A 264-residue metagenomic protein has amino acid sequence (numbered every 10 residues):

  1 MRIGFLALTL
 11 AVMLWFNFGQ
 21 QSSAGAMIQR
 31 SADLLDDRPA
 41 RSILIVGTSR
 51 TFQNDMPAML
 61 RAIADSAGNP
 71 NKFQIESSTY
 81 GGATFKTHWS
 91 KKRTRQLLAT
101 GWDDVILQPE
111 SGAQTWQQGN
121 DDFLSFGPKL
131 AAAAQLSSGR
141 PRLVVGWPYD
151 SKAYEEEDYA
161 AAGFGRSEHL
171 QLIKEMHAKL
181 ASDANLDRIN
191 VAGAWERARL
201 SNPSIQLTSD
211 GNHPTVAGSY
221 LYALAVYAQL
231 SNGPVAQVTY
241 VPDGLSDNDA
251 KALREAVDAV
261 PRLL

Functional and structural regions predicted by a protein language model:
M1-V46, R50-A58, D65, N69 (+3 more regions): N-terminal secretory targeting modules
Q29-A32, K91-R93, K174-E175: A generic local structural motif
A40-V46, R50-K129, Q135: Conserved SGNH/GDSL esterase-like catalytic core that processes O-acyl groups on lipids and polysaccharides
R95-V216, A228, Q237: Alpha-helical cap/lid subdomain in secreted, periplasmic, or secretory-pathway luminal O-acyl-processing enzymes
A184, L207, G211-H213, A217-L264: Conserved catalytic region of serine esterases and O-acyltransferases that act on ester linkages in lipids
